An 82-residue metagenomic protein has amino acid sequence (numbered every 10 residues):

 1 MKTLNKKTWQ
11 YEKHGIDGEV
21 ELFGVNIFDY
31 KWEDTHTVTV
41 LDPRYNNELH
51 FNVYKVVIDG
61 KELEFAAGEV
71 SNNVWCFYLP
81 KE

Functional and structural regions predicted by a protein language model:
M1-G24: N-terminal trafficking/processing presequences and adjacent post-cleavage segments of proteins routed to secretion
V20-K81: Acidic, low-complexity, intrinsically disordered interaction modules
